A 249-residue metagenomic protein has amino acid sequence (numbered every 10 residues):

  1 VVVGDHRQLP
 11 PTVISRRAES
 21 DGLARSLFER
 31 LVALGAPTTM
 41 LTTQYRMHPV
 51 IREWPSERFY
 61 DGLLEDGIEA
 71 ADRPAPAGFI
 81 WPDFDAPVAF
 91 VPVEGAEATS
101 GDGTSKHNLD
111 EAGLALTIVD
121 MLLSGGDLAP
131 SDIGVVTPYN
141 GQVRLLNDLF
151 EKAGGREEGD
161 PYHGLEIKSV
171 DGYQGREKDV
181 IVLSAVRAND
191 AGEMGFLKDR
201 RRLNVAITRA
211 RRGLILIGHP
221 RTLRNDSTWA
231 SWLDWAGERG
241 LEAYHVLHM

Functional and structural regions predicted by a protein language model:
V1-M249: Conserved helicase motor core of SF1/SF2 NTP-dependent helicases
